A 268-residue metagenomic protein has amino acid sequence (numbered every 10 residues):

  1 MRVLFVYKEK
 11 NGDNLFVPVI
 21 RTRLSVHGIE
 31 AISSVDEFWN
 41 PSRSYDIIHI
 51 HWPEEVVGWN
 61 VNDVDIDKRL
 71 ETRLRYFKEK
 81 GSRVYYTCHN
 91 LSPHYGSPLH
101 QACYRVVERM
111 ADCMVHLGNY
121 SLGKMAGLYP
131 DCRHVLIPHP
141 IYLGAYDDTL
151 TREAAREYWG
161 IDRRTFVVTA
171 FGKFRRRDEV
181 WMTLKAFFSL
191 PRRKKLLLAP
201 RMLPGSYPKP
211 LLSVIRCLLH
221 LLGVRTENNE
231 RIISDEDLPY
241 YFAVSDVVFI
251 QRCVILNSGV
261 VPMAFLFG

Functional and structural regions predicted by a protein language model:
Y45, A111, S245: An anion/phosphate-binding loop that grips the pyrophosphate of nucleotide cofactors and donors
K68-S82, S97-M114: Membrane-proximal helix-turn-helix segments that form the acceptor-binding/catalytic region of lipid-linked
D112-A126, P130-D147: Donor nucleotide-sugar binding/catalytic pocket of nucleotide-sugar-dependent glycosyltransferases
Y146-I161: A short helix/loop element that forms part of the nucleotide-sugar donor recognition site in Leloir-type
I161-D178, F187, L197: Conserved donor-binding/catalytic core segment of Leloir-type glycosyltransferases
F171-R175, M202-P204, V254-I255: Short donor-sugar binding/catalytic loops of nucleotide-sugar-dependent glycosyltransferases, especially enzymes
K209-V244: Nucleotide-activated donor-binding/catalytic signature segment of Leloir-type glycosyltransferases, i.e., the conserved
P239-N257, L266: Acidic donor-binding loop of glycosyltransferase active sites
